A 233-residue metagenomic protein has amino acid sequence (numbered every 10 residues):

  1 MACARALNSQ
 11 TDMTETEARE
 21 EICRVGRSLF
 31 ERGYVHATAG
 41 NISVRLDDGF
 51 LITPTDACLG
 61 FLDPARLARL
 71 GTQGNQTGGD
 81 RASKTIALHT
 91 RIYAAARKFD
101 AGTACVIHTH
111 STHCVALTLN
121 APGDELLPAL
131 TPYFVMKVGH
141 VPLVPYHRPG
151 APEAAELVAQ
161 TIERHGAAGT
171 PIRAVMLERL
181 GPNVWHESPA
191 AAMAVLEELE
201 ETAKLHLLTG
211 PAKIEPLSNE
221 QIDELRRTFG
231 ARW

Functional and structural regions predicted by a protein language model:
T11-W233: Glycine-rich flexible loops
